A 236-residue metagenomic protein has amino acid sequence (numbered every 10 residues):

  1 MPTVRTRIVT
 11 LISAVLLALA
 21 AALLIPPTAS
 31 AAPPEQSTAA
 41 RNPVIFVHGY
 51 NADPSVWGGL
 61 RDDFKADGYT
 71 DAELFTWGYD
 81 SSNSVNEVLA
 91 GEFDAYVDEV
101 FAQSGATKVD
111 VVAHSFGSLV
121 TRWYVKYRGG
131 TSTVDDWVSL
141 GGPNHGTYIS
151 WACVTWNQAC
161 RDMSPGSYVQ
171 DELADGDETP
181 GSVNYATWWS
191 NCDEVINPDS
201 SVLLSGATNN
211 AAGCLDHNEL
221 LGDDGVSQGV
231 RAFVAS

Functional and structural regions predicted by a protein language model:
M1-A32: Secretory targeting and sorting signals
V15-L17, L173, F233: A generic structural signal for nonpolar/aromatic side chains embedded in well-ordered alpha-helices
A32-R41: Cleaved targeting-peptide boundary
N42-H48, S55, G68-D71, T76-W77 (+2 more regions): Serine-dependent carboxylesterase/thioesterase catalytic core of lipase-like alpha/beta-hydrolase/SGNH enzymes
D53, S82-N83, E219: Alpha-helix N-cap/loop-to-helix initiation residues
D53-G59: The serine-hydrolase catalytic nucleophile loop
L60-Y69: A short, Lys/Arg-enriched amphipathic alpha-helix followed by its capping loop at the start of a domain
E178-S236: C-terminal catalytic-base region of ester-bond hydrolases, centering on the histidine of the charge-relay
